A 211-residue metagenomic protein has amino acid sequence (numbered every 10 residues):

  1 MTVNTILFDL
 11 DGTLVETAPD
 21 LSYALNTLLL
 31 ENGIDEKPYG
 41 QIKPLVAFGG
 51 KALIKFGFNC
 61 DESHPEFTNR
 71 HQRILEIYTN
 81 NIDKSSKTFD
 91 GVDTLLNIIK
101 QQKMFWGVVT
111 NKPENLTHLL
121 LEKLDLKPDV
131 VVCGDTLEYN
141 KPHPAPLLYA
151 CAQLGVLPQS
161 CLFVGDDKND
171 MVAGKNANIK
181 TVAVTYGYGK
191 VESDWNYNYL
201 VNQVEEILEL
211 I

Functional and structural regions predicted by a protein language model:
M1-N4, G40, K100, E114-I211: Asp-based, Mg2+/Mn2+-dependent phosphohydrolase catalytic module
T2-T94, Q102, P113-N115: N-terminal helical cap/lid subdomain that shapes the substrate entry/recognition surface in HAD-like hydrolases
L7-D9, V109, V164-G165: Generic enzyme active-site microenvironment
L14, D83-K84, F105-W106, D135-T136 (+1 more regions): A generic structural signal for short
E16, V108-T110, A183: Hydrophobic residues in well-ordered beta-strands that form the structural core
D35, F105, K180: Residue-level detector of anion-binding/catalytic polar loops
K87-V92, L96, F105-T110, L119-E122 (+1 more regions): Hydrophobic, well-structured mid-protein blocks that either form specific transmembrane helices
